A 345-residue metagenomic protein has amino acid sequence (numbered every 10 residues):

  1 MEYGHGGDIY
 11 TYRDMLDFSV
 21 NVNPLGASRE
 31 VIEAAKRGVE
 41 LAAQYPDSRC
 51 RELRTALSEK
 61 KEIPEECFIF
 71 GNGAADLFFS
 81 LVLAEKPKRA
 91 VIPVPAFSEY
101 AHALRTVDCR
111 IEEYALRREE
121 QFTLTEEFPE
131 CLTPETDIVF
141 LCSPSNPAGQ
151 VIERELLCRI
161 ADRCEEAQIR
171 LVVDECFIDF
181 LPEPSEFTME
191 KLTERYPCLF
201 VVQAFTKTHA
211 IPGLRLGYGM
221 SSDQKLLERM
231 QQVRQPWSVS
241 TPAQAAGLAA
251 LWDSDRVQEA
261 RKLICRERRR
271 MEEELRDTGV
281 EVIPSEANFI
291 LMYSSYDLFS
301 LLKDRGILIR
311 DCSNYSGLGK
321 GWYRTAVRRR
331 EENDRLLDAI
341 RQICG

Functional and structural regions predicted by a protein language model:
M1-Q44: N-terminal "arm"/small-domain region of PLP-dependent enzymes with the aminotransferase-like
G26-S28, R49, C198-I283: PLP-dependent aminotransferase class I/II
P46, S58-S80, P93: Short loop-beta-helix segment that forms the pyridoxal 5′-phosphate
P64-F68, E135, E175, P197-C198: Short acidic capping loops at alpha-helix termini that bridge into adjacent secondary structure
L83-L141: PLP-dependent aminotransferase-like
R118-L181: Active-site phosphate-binding strand-loop segment of PLP-dependent enzymes
C265, E273, D277-G306: Conserved PLP-binding catalytic core of the aspartate aminotransferase-like
D304-R305, N314-G345: PLP-dependent enzyme catalytic core of the Aspartate aminotransferase-like
